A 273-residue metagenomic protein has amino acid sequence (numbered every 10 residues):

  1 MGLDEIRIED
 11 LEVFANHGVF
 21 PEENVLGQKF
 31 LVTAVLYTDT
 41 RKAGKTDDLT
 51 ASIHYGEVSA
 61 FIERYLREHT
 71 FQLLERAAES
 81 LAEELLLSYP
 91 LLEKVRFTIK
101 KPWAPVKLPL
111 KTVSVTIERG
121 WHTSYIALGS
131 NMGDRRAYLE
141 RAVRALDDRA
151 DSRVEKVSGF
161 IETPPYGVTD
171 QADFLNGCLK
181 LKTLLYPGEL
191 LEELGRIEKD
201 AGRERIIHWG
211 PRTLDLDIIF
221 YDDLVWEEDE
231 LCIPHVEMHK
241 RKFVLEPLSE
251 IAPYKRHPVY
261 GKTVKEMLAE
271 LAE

Functional and structural regions predicted by a protein language model:
M1-I126, S130: N-terminal, polar/charged subdomain of small-to-medium soluble alpha/beta proteins
D39-G44, W121, K156, Y166-D173 (+3 more regions): Flexible, gly/pro- and Lys/Arg-enriched active-site loops
R41-G56, R141, L146-Y186: Short, surface-exposed acidic-centric catalytic microdomains
L81, L85-L86, L146-D147, L194: Hydrophobic C-terminal alpha-helix "anchor/cap" residues
T98-P102, F160-E162, I219-Y221: Short loop/turn motifs enriched for small/polar and acidic residues
T123-V143: Extended accessory regions or peripheral subdomains of proteins
